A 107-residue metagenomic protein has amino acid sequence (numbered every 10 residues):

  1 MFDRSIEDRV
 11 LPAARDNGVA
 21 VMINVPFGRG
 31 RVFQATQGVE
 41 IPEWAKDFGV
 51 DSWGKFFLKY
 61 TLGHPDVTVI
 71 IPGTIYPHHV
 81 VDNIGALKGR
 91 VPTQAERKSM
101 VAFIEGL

Functional and structural regions predicted by a protein language model:
M1-L107: Beta/alpha (TIM)-barrel catalytic core signal, keyed to glycine-rich beta->alpha loops juxtaposed to Asp/Glu that bind
